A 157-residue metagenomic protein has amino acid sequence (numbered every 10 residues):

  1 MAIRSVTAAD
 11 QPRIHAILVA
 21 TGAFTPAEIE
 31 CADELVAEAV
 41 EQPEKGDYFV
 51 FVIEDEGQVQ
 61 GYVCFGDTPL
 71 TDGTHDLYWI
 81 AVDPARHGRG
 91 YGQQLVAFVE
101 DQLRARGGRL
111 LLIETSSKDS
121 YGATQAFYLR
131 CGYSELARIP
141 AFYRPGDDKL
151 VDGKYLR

Functional and structural regions predicted by a protein language model:
M1-A2: Extreme N-terminal starter segment of soluble prokaryotic enzymes
S5-A85, Q93-F98, Q102, R106 (+2 more regions): Acetyl-CoA-dependent GNAT
A81, S117-D119: Active-site-proximal loop/turn and secondary-structure-junction residues that shape catalytic pockets, frequently
G90: Conserved G/P- and acidic residue-centered "switch" motifs that form tight phosphate/ATP-binding loops in soluble
V96, S120-T124, P140-G146: Short glycine/proline-centered loop/turn elements that form peptide/ligand docking sites
L103-S116: Conserved GNAT acetyl-CoA-binding A-motif
E114-S116, L129-K149: Conserved catalytic-core motifs of GNAT/GCN5-like acyltransferases
